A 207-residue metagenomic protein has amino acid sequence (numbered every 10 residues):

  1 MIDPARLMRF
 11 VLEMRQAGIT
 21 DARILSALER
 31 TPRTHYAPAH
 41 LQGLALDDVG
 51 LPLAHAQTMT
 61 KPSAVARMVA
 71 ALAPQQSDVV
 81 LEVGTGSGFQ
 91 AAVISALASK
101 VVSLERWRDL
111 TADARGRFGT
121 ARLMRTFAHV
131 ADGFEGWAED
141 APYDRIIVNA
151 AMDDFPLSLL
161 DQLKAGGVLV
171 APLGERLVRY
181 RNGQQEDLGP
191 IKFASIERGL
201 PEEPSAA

Functional and structural regions predicted by a protein language model:
M1-L81, F89-V93, L97, L110-M124 (+2 more regions): Class I SAM-dependent transferase core
A73-Q184: Conserved nucleotide-cofactor-binding alpha/beta core module
